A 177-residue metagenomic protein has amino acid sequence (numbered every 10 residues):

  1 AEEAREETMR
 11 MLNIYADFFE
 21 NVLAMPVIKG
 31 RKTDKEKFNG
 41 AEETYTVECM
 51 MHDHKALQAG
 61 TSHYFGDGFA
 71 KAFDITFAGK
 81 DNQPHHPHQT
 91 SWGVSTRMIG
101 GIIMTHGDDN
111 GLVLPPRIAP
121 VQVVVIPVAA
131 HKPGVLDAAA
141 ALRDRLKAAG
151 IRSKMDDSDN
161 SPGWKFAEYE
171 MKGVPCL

Functional and structural regions predicted by a protein language model:
A1-L177: NTP/phosphate- and nucleic-acid-binding module
